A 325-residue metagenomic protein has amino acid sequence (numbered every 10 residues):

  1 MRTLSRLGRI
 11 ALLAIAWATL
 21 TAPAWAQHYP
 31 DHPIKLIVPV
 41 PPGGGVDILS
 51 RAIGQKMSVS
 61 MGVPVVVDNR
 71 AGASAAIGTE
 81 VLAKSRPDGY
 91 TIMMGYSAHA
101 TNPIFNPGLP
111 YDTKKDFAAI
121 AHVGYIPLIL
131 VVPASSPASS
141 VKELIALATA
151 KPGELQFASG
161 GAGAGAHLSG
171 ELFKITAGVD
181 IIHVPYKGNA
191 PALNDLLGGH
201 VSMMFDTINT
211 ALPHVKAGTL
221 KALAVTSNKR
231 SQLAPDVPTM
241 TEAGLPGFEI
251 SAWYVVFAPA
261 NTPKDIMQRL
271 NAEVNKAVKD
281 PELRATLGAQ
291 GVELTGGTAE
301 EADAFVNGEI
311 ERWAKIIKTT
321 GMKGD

Functional and structural regions predicted by a protein language model:
M1-L12, A18: Bacterial N-terminal signal peptides that target proteins for export
T21-P23: N-terminal signal peptide c-region/cleavage motif recognized by signal peptidases
W25-K115, E154-Q156, A162, G178-T207 (+3 more regions): N-terminal (or domain-start) structured segment
D31-P33, I175-A177, K216, E242 (+1 more regions): An extracytoplasmic/periplasmic, membrane-proximal ligand-sensing/linker region
M57, K84-Y90, I104-P191, M240 (+1 more regions): Hinge/capping helix and adjacent helix->loop/strand transition within the periplasmic-binding protein
D112-H122, A158, D180-V184, S202 (+2 more regions): Short beta-strand->loop
